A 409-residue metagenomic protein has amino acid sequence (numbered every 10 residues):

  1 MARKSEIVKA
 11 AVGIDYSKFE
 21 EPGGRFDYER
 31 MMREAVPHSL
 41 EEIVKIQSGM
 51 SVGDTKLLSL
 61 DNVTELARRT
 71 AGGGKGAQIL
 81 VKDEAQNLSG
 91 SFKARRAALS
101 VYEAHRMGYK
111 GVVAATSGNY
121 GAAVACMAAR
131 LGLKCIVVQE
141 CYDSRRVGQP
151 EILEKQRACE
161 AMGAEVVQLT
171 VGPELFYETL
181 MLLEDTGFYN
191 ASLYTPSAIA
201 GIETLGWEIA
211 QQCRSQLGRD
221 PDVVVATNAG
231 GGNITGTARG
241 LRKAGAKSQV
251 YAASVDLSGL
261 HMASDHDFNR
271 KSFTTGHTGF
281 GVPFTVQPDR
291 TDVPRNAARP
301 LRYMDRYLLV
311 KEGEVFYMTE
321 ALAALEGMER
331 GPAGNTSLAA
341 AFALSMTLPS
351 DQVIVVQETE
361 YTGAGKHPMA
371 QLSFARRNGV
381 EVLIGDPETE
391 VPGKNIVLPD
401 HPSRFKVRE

Functional and structural regions predicted by a protein language model:
I7-K110: Positively charged, low-complexity intrinsically disordered leader regions
D54, F176-E184, K243-E329, Q371-E409: Active-site/ligand-binding loops adjacent to catalytic centers
K56, V81, K93, G118 (+8 more regions): Buried hydrophobic positions in well-ordered alpha/beta secondary-structure cores of metabolic enzymes
L58-I79, S91-R95, L99, Y177-E184 (+2 more regions): Acidic-glycine-rich active-site phosphate/pyrophosphate-binding loop
A85-A94, G111-Y120, Y194-I199, V224-G230 (+2 more regions): Active-site nucleophile and cofactor-binding loops and adjacent substrate-binding regions of central metabolic enzymes
A104-M127, L131-C141, D220-G236, A333 (+1 more regions): A short, small-residue-rich loop immediately preceding and capping a beta-strand
I136-D220, D256, M262-L309: Small/polar-residue-rich loop-to-helix segments that shape phosphate-bearing ligand pockets
N228-R239, K243, E312-L383: Claisen-condensing/thiolase-fold acyl-transfer catalytic domains that form or cleave C-C bonds in fatty acid
